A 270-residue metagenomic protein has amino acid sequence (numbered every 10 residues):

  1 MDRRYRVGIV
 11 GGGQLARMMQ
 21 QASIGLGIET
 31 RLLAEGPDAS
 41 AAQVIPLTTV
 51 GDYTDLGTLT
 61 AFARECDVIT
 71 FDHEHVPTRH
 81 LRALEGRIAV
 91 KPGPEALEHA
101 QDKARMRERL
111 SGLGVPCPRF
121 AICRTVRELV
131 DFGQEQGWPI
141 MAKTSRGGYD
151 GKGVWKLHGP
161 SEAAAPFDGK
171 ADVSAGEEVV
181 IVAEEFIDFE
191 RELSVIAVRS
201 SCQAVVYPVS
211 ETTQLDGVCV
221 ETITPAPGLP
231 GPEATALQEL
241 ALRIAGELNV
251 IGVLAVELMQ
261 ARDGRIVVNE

Functional and structural regions predicted by a protein language model:
M1-R105, R127: ATP-binding N-terminal substructure of ATP-dependent carboxylate-amine bond-forming enzymes
H99-I244: Active-site nucleotide/adenylate-binding loops and adjacent lid/helix of ATP-dependent enzymes
N249-E270: Conserved metal-phosphate-binding beta-hairpin within the catalytic cores of diverse ATP-dependent phosphoryl-transfer
